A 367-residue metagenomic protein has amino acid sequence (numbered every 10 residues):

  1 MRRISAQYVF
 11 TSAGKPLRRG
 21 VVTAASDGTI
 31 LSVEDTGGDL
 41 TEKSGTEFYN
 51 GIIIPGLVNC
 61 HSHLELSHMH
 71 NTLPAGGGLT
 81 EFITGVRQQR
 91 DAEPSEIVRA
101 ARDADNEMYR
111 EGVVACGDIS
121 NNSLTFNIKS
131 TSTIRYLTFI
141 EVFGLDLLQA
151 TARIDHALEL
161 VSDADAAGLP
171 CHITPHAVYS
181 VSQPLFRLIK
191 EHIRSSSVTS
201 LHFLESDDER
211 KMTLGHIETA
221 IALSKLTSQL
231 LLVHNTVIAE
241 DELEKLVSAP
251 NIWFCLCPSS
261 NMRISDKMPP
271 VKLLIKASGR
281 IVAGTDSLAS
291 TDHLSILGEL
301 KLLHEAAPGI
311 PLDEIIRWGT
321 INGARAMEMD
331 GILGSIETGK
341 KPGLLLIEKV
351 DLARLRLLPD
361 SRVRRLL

Functional and structural regions predicted by a protein language model:
M1-G20, A25-S26, T320-L367: Active-site microenvironment of metallo-dependent hydrolases
R2-V9, S26, D35-E81, R102 (+1 more regions): Replace "His-x-His-based motif
Q7, V22, G28, N50 (+11 more regions): Divalent metal-coordination and catalytic microenvironments
T23, I52-I53, H68-T133, R153-A166: Alpha-helical scaffold segments that flank or form the walls of functional sites
H63, N121-N122, E141-L145, H176-S180 (+4 more regions): Active-site beta-loop-alpha junctions enriched in small/polar residues
S67-R99, T133, L137-F143, S206-Q229 (+3 more regions): Active-site gating loops and adjacent loop-to-helix segments of metal-dependent hydrolytic enzymes
N127-S132, R153-W253, S265-I281, G331: Histidine/acidic residue-rich metal-binding segments in metalloenzymes
A222-L226, K267-K349, L366-L367: His/Asp/Glu-enriched, well-ordered alpha-helical/loop segment that forms or immediately abuts the divalent-metal
